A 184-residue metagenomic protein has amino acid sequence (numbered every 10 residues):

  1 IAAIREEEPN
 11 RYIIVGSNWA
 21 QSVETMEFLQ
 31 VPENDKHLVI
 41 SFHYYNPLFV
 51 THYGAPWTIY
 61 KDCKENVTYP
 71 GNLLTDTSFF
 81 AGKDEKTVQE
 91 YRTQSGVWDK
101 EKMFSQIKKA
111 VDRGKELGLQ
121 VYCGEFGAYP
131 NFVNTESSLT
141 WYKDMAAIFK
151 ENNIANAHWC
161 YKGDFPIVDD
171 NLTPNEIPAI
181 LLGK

Functional and structural regions predicted by a protein language model:
I1-V97, K108-A128, E151-I154: Active-site region of glycoside hydrolase catalytic domains
S95-Q106, S137-W141: Soluble or luminal CAZymes and related metallo-dependent hydrolases
Q106-R113, W141-M145: A general structural detector for well-ordered alpha-helical segments in enzyme core domains, enriched
F132-K184: Aromatic-rich peripheral "rim/lid" segments of glycoside hydrolase catalytic domains that contact and position glycan
